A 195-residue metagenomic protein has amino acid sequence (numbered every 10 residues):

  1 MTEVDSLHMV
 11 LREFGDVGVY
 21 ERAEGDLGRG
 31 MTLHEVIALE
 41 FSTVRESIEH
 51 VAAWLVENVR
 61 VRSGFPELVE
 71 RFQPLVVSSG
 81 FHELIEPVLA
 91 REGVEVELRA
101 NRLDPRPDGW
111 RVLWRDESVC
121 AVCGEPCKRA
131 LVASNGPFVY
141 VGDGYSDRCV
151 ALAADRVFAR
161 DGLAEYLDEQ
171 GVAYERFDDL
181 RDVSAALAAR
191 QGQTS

Functional and structural regions predicted by a protein language model:
M1-L39: Active-site neighborhood of HAD-like aspartate-dependent phosphohydrolases
M1-V4, R62, R148: Loop/helix-junction capping segments adjacent to catalytic residues or to phosphate/diphosphate-binding pockets
T2, T32, T43, E57 (+3 more regions): Catalytic cores of large soluble enzymes that bind and process phosphate-bearing ligands
S6, V36, V61-L68, F81-I85: Generic hydrophobic, aliphatic-rich segments that mediate packing or membrane embedding
D16-E24, I48, V94-L98: Short, surface-exposed acidic
M31-G64: Metal-dependent phosphoesterase signature
E67-L68, F72-L75, G80-S195: C-terminal cap/substrate-recognition subdomain and adjoining C-terminal extension of metal-dependent phosphatase-like
